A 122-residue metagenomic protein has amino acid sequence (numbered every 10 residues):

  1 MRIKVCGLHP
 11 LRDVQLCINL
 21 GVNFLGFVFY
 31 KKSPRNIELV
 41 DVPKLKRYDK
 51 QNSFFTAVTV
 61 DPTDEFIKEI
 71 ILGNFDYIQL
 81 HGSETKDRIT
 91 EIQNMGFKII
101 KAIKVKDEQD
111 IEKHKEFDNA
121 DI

Functional and structural regions predicted by a protein language model:
M1-I122: Conserved N-terminal beta1-alpha1 strand-loop-helix module at the mouth
